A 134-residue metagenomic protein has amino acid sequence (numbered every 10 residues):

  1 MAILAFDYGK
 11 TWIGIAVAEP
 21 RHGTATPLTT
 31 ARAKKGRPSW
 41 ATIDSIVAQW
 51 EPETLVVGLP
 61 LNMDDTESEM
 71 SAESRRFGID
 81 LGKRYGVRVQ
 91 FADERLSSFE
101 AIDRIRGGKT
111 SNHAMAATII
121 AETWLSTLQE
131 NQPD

Functional and structural regions predicted by a protein language model:
M1-F6, K10-D134: Phosphate- and other anionic-substrate recognition elements at nucleic-acid/protein interfaces
